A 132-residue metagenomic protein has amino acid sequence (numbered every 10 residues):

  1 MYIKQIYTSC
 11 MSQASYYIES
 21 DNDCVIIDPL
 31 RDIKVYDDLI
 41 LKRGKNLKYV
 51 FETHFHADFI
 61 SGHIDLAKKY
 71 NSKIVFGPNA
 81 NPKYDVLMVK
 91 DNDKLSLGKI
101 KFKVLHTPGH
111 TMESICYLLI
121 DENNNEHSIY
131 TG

Functional and structural regions predicted by a protein language model:
M1-K45, C116-G132: Conserved beta-strand hairpin/beta-sheet module of binuclear metal-dependent hydrolase folds, prominently
Y2-K4, F102-L105: Conserved N-terminal boundary motif of the eukaryotic protein kinase catalytic domain
I18, D28, H54, L66 (+3 more regions): Divalent metal-coordination and catalytic microenvironments
I26-I27, L47-H56, I74-N79, H106-G109 (+1 more regions): Active-site neighborhood of phospho(di)ester-bond hydrolases with catalytic His/Asp-centered motifs
R31, N79-P82: Short, acidic/turn-prone active-site loops that include or flank metal/cofactor- and phosphate-binding residues
I33-F76: Active-site metal-binding motif and surrounding structural segment of the metallo-beta-lactamase
M88-D91, L95, K101-V104, H110-M112: Hydrophobic, well-structured modules enriched for small/aliphatic residues and gly/pro motifs, marking either
